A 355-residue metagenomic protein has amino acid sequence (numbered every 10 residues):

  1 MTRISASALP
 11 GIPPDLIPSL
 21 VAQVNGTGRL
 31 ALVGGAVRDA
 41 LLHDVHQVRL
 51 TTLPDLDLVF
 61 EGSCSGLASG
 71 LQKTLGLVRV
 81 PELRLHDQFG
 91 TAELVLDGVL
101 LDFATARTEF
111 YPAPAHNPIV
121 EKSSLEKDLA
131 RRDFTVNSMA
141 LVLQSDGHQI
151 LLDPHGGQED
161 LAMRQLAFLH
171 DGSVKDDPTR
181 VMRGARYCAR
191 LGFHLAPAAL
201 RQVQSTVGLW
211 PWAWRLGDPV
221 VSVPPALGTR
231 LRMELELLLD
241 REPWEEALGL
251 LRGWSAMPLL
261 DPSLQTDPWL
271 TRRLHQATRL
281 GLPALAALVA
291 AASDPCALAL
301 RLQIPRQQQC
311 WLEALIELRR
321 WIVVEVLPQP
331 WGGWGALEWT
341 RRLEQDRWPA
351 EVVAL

Functional and structural regions predicted by a protein language model:
M1-L355: Catalytic cores of the polymerase beta-like nucleotidyltransferase superfamily and closely associated nucleotide
